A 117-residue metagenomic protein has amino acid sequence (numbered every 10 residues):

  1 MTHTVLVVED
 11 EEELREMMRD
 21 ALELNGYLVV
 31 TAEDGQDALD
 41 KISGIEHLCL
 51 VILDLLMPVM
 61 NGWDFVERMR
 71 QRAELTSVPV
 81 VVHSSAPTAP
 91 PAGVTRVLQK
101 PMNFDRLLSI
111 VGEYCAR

Functional and structural regions predicted by a protein language model:
E9: Conserved acidic carboxylate
E16-L24: Charged docking surfaces used in two-component/phosphorelay signaling
T31-L50: Acidic, metal-coordinating helix/loop segments flanking the phosphotransfer/catalytic sites of two-component signaling
D54: Active-site residues of response regulator receiver
M57: Receiver (REC) domain active-site loop signature in two-component systems and cognate sites in sensor histidine kinases
V81-S84: Hydrophobic/aromatic residues positioned on beta-strands within the core alpha/beta folds
M102-A116: C-terminal output helix
